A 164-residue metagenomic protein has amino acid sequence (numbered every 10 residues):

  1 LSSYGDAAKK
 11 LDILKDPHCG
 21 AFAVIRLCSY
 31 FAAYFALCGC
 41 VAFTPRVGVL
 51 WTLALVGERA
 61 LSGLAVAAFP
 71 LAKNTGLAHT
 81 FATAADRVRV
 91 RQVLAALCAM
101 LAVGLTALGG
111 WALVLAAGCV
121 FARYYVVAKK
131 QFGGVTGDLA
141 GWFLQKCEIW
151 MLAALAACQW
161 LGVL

Functional and structural regions predicted by a protein language model:
L1, L61, A140: Active-site His/Glu-centered metal-binding helix of metallohydrolases
L1-R46, L50-W51, R89-G104, L144-M151 (+1 more regions): Multi-pass membrane catalytic core of lipid/isoprenoid biosynthesis enzymes
L14, R59, D138: Divalent metal-coordination and catalytic microenvironments
K15, A78-A85, G141-K146: Membrane-interface segments at loop-to-transmembrane junctions
T52-A68, G118-A128: Transmembrane alpha-helical segments that form the membrane-embedded catalytic/substrate-channel core of multi-pass
A60-L94, Q131-V135: Solvent-exposed interhelical
R89-L108, L113-Y125: Hydrophobic core of alpha-helical transmembrane segments in multi-pass integral membrane proteins
V126-W150: Interfacial loop-to-transmembrane junctions
